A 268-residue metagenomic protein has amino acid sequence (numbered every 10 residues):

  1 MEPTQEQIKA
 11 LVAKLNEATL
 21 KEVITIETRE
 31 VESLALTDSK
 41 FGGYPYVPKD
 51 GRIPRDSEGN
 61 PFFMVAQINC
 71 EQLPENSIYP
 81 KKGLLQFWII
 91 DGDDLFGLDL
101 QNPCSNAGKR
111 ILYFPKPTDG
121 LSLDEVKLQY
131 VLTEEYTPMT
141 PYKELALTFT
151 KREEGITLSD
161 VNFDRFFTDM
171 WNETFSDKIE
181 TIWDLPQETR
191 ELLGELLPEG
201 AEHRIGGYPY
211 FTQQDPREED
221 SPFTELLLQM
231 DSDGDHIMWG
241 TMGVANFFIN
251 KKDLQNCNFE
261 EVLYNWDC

Functional and structural regions predicted by a protein language model:
M1-C268: Preference for intrinsically disordered or flexible, low-complexity segments and adjacent hinge/connector residues
